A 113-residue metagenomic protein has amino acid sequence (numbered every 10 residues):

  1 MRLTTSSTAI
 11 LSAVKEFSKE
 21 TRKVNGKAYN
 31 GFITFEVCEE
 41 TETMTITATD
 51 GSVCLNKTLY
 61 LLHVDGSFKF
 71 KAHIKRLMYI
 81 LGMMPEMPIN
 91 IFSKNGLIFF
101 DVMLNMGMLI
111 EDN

Functional and structural regions predicted by a protein language model:
M1-N113: DNA polymerase sliding clamps and clamp-related checkpoint/processivity subunits
